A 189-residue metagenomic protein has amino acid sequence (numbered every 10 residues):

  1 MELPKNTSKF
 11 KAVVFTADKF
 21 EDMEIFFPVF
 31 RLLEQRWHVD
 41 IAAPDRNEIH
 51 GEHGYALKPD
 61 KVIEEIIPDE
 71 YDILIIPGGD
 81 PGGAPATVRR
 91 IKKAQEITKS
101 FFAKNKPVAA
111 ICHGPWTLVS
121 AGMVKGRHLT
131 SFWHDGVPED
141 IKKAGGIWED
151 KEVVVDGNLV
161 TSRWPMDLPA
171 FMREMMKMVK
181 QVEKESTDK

Functional and structural regions predicted by a protein language model:
M1-K104, V108, W116-K125, P138-K189: Extended, subdomain-level signal for the structured scaffold at the beginning of enzyme domains
C112: Catalytic nucleophile serine of serine hydrolases, specifically the conserved "nucleophile elbow" pentapeptide
L129: Acidic, metal/cofactor-coordinating or nucleic-acid-engaging core segments within structured domains
